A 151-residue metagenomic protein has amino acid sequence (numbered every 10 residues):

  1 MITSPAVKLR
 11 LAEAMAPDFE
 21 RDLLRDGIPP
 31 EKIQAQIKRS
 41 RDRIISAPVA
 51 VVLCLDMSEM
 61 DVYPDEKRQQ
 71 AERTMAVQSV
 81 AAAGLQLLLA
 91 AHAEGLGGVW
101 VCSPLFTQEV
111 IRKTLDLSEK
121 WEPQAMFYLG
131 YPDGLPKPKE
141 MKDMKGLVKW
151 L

Functional and structural regions predicted by a protein language model:
M1-A47, L151: N-terminal amphipathic, basic helical "cap/leader" segment at the start of enzyme domains
T3-P5, C54-M57: Histidine- and/or cysteine-centered catalytic micro-motif in compact active-site loops
R10-E13, D61-D65: Short, conserved acidic/polar surface loops in the N-terminal third of protein domains
D42-I45, L117-E119, E140-M141: Solvent-exposed alpha-helices and their adjacent loops that cap or buttress functional pockets in soluble metabolic
A47-A50, Q124: Short, surface-exposed beta-edge/turn micro-motifs
V51, M57, V62, R68-R112: Small-aliphatic-rich amphipathic alpha-helix that forms the alpha element of a beta-alpha
I111-K120, D133-L135: Short terminal or interdomain "cap/linker" segment that borders an active site or interface and mediates
Q124-L151: C-terminal helix-cap and adjacent tail motif
